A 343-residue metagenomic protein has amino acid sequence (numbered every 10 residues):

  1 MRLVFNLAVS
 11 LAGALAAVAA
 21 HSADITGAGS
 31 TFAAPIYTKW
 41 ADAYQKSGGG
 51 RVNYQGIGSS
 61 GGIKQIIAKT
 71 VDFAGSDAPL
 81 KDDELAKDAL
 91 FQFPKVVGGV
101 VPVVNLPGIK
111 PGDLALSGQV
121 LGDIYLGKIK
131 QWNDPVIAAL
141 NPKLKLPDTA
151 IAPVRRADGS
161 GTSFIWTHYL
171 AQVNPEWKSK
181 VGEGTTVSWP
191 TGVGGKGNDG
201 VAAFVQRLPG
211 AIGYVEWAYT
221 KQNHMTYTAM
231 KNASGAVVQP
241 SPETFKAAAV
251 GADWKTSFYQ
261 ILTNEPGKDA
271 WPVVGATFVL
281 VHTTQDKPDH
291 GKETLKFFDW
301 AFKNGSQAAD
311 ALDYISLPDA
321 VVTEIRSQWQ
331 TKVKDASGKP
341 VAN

Functional and structural regions predicted by a protein language model:
M1-L3: N-terminal secretory signal peptides that target proteins for export/translocation
N6-A16: Bacterial N-terminal signal peptides
H21-N343: Flexible loop/hinge segments at secondary-structure junctions
